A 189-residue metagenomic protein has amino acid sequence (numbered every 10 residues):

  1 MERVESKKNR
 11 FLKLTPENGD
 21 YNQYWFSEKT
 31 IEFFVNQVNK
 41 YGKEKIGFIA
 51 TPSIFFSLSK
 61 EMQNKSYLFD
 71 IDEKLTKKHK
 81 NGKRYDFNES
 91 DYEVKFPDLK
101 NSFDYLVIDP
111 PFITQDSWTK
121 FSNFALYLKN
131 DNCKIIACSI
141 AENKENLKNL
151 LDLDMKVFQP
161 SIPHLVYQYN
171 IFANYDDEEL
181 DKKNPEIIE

Functional and structural regions predicted by a protein language model:
M1-K60, L165-V166, N170-F172, D177: S-adenosyl-L-methionine
F26, S59-K100: Adenosine-cofactor binding site in Rossmann-like domains, unifying the SAM/SAH pocket of S-adenosylmethionine-dependent
Q37, S57-E61, K95, K120-Y127: A short acidic, amphipathic alpha-helical/loop segment
K45, N64-Y67, K134: Residues at the starts of beta-strands that form the adenosine-phosphate
A50-I54, L68-L75, S139-E145: Short, polar loop motifs at secondary-structure junctions
F55-E61, K77-K80, S117-T119, L147-N149: A short acidic (Asp/Glu
F103-W118: A short SAM/SAH-binding and catalytic strip from SAM-dependent methyltransferases
Q115-K183: C-terminal substrate-binding/active-site "lid" region of AdoMet-derived donor-dependent transferases
